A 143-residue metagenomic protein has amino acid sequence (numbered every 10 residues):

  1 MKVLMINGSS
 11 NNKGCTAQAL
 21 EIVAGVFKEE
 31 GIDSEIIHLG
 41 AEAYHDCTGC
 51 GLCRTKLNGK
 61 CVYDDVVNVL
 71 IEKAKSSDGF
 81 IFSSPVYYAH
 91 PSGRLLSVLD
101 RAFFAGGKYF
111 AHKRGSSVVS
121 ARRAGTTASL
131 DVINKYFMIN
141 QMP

Functional and structural regions predicted by a protein language model:
M1-A105: N-terminal beta1-alpha1-beta2 submodule of the flavodoxin-like/Rossmannoid cofactor-binding fold
G93, Y109-P143: Short, glycine-/small-residue-rich phosphate/pyrophosphate-handling segment
